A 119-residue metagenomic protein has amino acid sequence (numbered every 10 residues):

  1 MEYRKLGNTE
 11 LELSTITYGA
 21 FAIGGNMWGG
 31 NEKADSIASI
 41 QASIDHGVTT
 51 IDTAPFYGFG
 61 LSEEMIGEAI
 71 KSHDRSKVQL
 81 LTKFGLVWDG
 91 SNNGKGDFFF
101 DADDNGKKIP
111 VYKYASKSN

Functional and structural regions predicted by a protein language model:
M1-S91: N-terminal binding-site loop/beta-alpha segment at the start of enzyme catalytic domains that lines or forms
N92-N119: Glycine/proline-rich, positively charged, aromatic-decorated active-site loop/lid region on the catalytic face
